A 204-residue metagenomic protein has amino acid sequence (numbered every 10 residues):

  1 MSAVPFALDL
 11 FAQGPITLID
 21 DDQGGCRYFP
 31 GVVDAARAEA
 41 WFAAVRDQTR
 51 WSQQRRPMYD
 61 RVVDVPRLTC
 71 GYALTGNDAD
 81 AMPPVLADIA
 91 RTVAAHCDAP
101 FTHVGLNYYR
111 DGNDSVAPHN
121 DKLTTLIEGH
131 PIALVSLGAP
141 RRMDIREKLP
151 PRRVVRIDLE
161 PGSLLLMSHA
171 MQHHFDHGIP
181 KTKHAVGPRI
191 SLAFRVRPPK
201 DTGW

Functional and structural regions predicted by a protein language model:
M1-W204: Non-heme Fe(II) oxygenase metal-center motifs and adjacent flexible, charged/small-residue loops
